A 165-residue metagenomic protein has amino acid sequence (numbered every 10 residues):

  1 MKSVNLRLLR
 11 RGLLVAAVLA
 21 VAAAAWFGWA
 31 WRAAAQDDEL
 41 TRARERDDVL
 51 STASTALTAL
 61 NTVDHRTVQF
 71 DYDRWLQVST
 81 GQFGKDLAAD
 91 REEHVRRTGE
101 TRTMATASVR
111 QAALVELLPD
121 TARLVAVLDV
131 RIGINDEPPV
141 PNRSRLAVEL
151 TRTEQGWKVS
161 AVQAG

Functional and structural regions predicted by a protein language model:
M1-E39: Amphipathic, hydrophobic N-terminal targeting peptides for secretion and organelle import
R44-E100: Core segments of small alpha/beta cavity-forming domains
G99-G133: Surface-exposed, charged secondary-structure patches
A113-V115, P138-V140, E149: Short secondary-structure boundary/capping segments
P119-V125, R143-A147, W157: Structural motif
R131-I134, N142-V148: Low-complexity, intrinsically disordered Gly/Pro/Thr-rich segments
N135-V140, S160: Solvent-exposed, non-transmembrane alpha-helical starts
R145-G165: Short beta-strand edge/turn micro-motifs at domain boundaries
